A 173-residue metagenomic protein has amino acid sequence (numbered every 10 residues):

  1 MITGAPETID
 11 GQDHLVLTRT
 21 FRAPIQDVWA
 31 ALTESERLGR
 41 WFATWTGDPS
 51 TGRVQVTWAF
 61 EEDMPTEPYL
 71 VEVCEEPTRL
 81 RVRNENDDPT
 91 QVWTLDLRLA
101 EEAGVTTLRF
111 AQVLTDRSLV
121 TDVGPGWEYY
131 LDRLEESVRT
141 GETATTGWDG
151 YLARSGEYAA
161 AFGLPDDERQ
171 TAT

Functional and structural regions predicted by a protein language model:
M1-I9, A103-T107, A111-T173: Terminal "cap-and-tail" regions of soluble proteins that handle hydrophobic small molecules
I9-D10, V16-L17, A23, D27 (+2 more regions): Short beta-edge strand/loop motif at the mouth of beta-sheet-based domains
R19, E67-V73, E85, T94-A100: Hydrophobic/aromatic beta-strand elements that line small-molecule binding cavities or substrate pockets in beta-rich
W58, N84, F110-Q112: Residue-level recognition of conserved beta-strand positions in structured domain cores
E62-D63, D88-Q91: Short glycine/serine/proline-enriched coil/turn segments at secondary-structure junctions
E76-P77, P89, E102-V105: Short strand-connecting beta-turns/loops that link adjacent beta-strands
L80, W93-L97, T106-Q112: Active-site-adjacent structural patch at catalytic or cofactor/ligand-binding sites
